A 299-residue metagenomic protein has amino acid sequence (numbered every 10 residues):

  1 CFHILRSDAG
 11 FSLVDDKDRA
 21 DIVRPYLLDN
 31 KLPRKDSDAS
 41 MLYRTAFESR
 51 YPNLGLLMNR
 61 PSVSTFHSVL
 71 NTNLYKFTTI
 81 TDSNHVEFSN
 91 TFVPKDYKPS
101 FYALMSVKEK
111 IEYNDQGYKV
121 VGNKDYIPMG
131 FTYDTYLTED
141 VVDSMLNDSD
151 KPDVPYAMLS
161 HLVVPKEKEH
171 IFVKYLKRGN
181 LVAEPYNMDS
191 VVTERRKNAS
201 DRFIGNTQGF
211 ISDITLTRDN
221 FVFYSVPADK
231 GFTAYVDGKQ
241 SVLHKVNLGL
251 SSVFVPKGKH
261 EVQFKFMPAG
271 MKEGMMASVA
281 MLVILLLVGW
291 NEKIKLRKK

Functional and structural regions predicted by a protein language model:
C1-R202, N206-I211, V222-P227: Conserved luminal/periplasmic juxtamembrane motif of membrane-embedded glycan-processing enzymes
E169-K299: Active-site-proximal, structured, solvent-exposed surfaces of multi-pass membrane proteins that position macromolecular
